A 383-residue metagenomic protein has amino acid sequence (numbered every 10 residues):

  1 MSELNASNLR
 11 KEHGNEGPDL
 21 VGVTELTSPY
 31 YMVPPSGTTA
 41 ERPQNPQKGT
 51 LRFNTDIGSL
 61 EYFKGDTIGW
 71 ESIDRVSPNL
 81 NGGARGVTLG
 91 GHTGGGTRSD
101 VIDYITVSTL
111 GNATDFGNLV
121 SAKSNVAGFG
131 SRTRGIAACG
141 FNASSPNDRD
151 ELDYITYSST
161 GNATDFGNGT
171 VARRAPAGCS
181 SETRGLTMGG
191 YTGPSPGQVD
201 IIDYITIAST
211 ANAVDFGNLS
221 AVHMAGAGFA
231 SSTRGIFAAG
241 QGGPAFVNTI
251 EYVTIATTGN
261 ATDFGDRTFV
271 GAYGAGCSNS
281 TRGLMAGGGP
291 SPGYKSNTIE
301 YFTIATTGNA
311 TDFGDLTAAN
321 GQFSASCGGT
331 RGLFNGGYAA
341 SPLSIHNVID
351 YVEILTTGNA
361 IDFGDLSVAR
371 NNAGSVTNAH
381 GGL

Functional and structural regions predicted by a protein language model:
M1-N15, G381-L383: Short, intrinsically disordered N-terminal pre-domain segments
E3-R10, K48-L51, T55-G65: Extracellular disulfide-bonded cysteine-rich modules/repeats
V21-F53, D74: Extracellular/surface-exposed low-complexity repeats and stalk/linker segments enriched in Gly/Pro and small polar
P35-G37, G65, G82-T97, V107 (+11 more regions): Glycine-centered tight turns/hairpins at beta-strand boundaries that repeat across beta-rich repeat domains
I57, G83, T97-V101, A113 (+16 more regions): A detector of repeated loop/turn-to-beta-strand junctions in beta-rich toroidal repeat architectures
D74, A113-N118, A163-N168, N212-N218 (+3 more regions): A short beta-strand motif characteristic of beta-propeller blades
S77, A84-V87, S124-F129, T133-R134 (+8 more regions): Beta-propeller and closely related beta-sheet repeat lectin domains
N347-V348, S367-L383: Blade-level signature of beta-propeller repeat domains, shared across WD40, Kelch, NHL, RCC1 and BNR/Asp-box propellers
